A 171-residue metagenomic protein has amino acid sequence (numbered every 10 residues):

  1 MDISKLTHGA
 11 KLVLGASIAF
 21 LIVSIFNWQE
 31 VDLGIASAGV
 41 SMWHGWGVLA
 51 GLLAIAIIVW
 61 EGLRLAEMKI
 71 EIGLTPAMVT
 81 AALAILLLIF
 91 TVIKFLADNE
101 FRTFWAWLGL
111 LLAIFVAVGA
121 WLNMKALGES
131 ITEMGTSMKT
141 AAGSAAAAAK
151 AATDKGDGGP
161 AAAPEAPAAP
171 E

Functional and structural regions predicted by a protein language model:
M1-E171: Compact integral membrane and secretory-pathway proteins
